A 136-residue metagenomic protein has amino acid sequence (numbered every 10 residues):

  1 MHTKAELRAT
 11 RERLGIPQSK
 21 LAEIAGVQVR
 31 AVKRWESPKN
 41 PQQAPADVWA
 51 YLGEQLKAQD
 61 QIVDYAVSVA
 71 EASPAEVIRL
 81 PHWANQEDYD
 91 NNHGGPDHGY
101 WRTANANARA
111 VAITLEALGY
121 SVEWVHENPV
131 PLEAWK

Functional and structural regions predicted by a protein language model:
M1-E12: A short, Lys/Arg-rich alpha-helix, primarily the initiator
L7, L21-A22, V32-W35: Conserved hydrophobic/aromatic packing and binding residues within compact polymer-binding modules
R13, I24: Residues within the alpha-helical elements of helix-turn-helix
G15-K20: Short, charged amphipathic recognition helices of the HTH superfamily and cognate SANT/SANTA-like modules
A25, E36, V48, L52 (+1 more regions): DNA major-groove recognition helix of helix-turn-helix
G26-A44: Recognition helix of helix-turn-helix/homeodomain-like DNA-binding domains that insert into the DNA major groove
D60-K136: Helix-turn-helix/homeodomain-like alpha-helical modules used for DNA recognition and transcription-factor dimerization
